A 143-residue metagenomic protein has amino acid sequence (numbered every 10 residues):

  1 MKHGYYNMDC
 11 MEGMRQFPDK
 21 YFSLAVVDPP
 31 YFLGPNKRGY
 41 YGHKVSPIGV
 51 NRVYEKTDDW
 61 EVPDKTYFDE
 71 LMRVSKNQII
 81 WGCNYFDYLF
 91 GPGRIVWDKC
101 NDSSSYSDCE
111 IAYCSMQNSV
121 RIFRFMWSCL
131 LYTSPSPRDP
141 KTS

Functional and structural regions predicted by a protein language model:
H3: S-adenosyl-L-methionine
M8-E12: Conserved SAM/SAH-binding loop
G13-M14, F86: A generic structural signal for short hydrophobic patches within well-formed alpha-helices
R15-Q16, D69: A general structural signal for stabilizing positions within well-ordered secondary structure
F17-S23: A short acidic, Gly/Pro-enriched loop at the edge of an enzyme's catalytic core that lines a small-molecule cofactor
S23-L131: Accessory substrate-recognition/RNA-binding modules or partner subunits associated with SAM-dependent
Y132-P137: Conserved small/polar residues in nucleotide/adenosyl-binding loops
